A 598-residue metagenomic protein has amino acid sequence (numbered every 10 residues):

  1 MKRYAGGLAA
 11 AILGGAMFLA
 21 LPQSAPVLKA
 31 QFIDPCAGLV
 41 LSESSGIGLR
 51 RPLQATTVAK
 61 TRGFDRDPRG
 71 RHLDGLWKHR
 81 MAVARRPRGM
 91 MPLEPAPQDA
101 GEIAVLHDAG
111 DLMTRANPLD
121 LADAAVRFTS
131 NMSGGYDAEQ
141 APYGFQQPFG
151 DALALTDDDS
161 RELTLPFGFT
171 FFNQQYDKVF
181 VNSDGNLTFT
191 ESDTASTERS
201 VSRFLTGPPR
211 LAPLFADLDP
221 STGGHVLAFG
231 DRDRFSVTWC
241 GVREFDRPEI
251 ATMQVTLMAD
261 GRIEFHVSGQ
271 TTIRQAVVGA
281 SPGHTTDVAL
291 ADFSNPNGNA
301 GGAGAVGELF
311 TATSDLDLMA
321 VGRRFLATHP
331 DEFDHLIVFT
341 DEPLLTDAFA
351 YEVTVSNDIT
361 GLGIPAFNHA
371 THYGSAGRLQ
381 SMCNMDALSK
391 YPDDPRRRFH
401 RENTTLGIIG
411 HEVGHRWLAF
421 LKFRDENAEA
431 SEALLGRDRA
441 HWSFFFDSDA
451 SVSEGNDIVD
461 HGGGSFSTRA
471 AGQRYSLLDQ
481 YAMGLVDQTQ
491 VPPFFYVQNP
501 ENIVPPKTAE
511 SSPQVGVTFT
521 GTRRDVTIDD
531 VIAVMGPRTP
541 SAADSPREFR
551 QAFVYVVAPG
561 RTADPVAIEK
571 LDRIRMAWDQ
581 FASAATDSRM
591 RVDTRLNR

Functional and structural regions predicted by a protein language model:
M1-I12: Bacterial N-terminal signal peptides that target proteins for export
M17, V27-L28: Cleavable N-terminal signal peptides
L21-Q23, Q31: Boundary of Sec targeting at the N-terminus
Q31-V321, L478, M535-R598: Extracytoplasmic Ser/Thr/Pro-rich, glycosylation-prone low-complexity segments
Q175, R234, A320-G322, R424-R598: Replace "(M1/M4/M9/M12/WLM)" with "(e.g., M1/M4/M8/M9/M12/M26/WLM)" and add "not limited to" to clarify scope
S183, E191, G261, V413-D425 (+1 more regions): A generic secondary-structure signal for well-formed alpha-helical elements
F245-P248, R274, T346-A350, L418 (+2 more regions): Extracytoplasmic/secreted cell-surface and envelope-processing proteins
A312-I458, G464-S465: Active-site-proximal segment of zinc-dependent metalloprotease catalytic domains
